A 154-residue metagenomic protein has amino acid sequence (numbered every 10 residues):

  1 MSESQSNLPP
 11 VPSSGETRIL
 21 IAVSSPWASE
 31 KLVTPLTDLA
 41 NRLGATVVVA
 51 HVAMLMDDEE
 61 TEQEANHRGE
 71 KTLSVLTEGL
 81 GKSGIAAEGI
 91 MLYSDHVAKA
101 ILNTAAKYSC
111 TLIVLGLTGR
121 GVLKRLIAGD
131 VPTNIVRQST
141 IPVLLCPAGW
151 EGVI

Functional and structural regions predicted by a protein language model:
M1-S14, G81-I113, V153-I154: Structural beta-alpha unit
N7-N66, G79-I85: Small/aliphatic-rich secondary-structure junction motif
P35, H67-L76, A100: Short, solvent-exposed amphipathic alpha-helices that sit in or adjacent to ligand/effector-binding or catalytic
T37, L102, T133: Active-site phosphate/pyrophosphate- and oxyanion-stabilizing loops and adjacent acidic/basic residues in soluble
V48-A50, E88-L92, L144: General small-molecule cofactor/ligand-binding pocket signal
E64-R68, A106-Y108, V131-P132: Short, hinge-like loop/turn segments at secondary-structure boundaries
L115-Q138, A148-I154: Glycine-rich, Arg-bearing micro-motifs that act as flexible, cationic patches
